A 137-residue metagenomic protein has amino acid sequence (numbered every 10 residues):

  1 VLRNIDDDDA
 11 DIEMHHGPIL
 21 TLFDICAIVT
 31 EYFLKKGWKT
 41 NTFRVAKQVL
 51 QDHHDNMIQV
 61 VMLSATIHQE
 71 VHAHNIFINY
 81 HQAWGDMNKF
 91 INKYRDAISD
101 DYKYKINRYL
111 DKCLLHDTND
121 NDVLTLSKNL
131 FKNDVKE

Functional and structural regions predicted by a protein language model:
V1-E13, G17-W38: Short cysteine-rich loop/turn motifs with clustered Cys
E13, E31, Q59, Q69-E70 (+1 more regions): Glutamate identity and glutamate-enriched acidic tracts
I19-V29, S64, S127-D134: Alpha-helix initiation/capping motif
T21, T30, T40-T42, T66 (+2 more regions): Residue-identity detector for threonine
A27-D52, N92-L115: Short Fe-S-cluster ligation motifs
G37-W84: Short Cys/His-centered divalent metal-binding micro-motifs
Q69-K136: C-terminal/domain-terminus segments
